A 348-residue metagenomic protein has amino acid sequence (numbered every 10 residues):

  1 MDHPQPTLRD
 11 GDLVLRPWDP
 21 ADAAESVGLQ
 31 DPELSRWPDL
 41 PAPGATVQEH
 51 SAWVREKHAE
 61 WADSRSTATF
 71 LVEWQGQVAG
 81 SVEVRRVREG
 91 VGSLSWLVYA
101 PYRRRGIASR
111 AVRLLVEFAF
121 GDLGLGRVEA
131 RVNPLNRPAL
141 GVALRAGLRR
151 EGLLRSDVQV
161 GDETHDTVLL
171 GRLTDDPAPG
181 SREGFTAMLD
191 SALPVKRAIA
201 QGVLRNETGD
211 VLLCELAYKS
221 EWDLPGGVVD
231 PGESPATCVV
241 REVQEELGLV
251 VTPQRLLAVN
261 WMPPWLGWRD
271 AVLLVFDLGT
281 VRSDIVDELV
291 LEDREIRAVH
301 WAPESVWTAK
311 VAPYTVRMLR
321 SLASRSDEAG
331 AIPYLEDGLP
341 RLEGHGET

Functional and structural regions predicted by a protein language model:
M1-A52, L173-R182: A short, well-structured alpha-helix characteristic of acyl/acetyltransferase catalytic modules
R104-G121, R137-R145, P235-V240: Conserved acetyl-CoA-binding loop-helix of GNAT-fold acetyltransferases
G121-R131: Conserved GNAT acetyl-CoA-binding A-motif
R131, R149-D166: Conserved catalytic-core motifs of GNAT/GCN5-like acyltransferases
N133, N206-E245, P340, G344: Conserved Nudix-box catalytic region and its N-terminal flanking loop in Nudix hydrolases and closely related
L173-Q201: Acidic, metal-coordinating catalytic segment for phosphate/diphosphate chemistry, firing primarily on the Nudix
S220-E221, E292-T348: Nudix hydrolase/Nudix homology domain
V229-T252, N260-Y314: Unchanged
